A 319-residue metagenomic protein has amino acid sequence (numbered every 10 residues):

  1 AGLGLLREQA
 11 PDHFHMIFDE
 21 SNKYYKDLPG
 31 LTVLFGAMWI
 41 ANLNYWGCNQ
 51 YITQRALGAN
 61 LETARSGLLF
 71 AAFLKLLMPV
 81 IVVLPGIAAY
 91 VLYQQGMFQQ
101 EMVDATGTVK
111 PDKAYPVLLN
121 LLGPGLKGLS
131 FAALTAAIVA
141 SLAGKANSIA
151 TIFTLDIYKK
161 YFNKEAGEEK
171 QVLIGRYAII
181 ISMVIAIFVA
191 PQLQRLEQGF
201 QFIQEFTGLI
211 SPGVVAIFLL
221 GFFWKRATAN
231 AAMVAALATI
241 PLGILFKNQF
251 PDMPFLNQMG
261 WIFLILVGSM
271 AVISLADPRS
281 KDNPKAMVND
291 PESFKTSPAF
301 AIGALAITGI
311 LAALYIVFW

Functional and structural regions predicted by a protein language model:
A1-W319: Membrane-embedded helix-loop-helix hairpins and adjacent transmembrane boundary segments in multi-pass transporters
